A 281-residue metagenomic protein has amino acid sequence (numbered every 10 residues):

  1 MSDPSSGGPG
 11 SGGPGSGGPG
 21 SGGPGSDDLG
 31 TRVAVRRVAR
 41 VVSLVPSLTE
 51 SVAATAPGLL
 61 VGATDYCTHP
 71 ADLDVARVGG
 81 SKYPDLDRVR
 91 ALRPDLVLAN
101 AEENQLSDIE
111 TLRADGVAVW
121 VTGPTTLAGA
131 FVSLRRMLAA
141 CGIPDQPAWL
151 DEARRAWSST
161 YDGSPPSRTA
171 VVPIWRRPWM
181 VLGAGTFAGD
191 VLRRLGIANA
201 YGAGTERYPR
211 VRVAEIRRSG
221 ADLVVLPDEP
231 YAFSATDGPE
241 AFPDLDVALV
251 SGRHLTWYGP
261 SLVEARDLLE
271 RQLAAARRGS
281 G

Functional and structural regions predicted by a protein language model:
M1-G281: N-terminal ligand-binding lobe of clamshell/alpha-beta domains
